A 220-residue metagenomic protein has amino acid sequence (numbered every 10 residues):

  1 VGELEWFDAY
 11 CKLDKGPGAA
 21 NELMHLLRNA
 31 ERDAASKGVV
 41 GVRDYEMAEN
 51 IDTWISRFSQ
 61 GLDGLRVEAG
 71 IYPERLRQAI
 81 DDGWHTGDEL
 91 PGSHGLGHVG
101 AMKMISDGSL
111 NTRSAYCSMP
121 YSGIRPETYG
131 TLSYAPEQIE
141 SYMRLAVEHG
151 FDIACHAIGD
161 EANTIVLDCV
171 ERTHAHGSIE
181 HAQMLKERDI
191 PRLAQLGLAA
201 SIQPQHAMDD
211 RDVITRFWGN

Functional and structural regions predicted by a protein language model:
V1-G70, S93-V147: Catalytic pocket of metal/acid-base enzymes, prominently hydrolases
V40-D44, D152-A157, G177-E180: Short catalytic-loop micro-motif centered on adjacent basic/acidic residues
V42, A48-I51, I158-T164, M184-E187 (+1 more regions): Active-site environment of divalent metal-dependent phosphoester hydrolases
W54-F58, A79-H85, N163-H174: Distinct, well-ordered alpha-helical segments
S59-R66, G87-G95, A146-H149, E171-G177 (+1 more regions): Secondary-structure transition/capping motifs at alpha-helix termini and the adjoining loop/turn into the next element
L110-R113, F151-D160, I202-P204: Short acidic/histidine-rich active-site segments
G130-R172: Long hydrophobic segments that form regular secondary structure
M184-N220: Active-site-adjacent C-terminal substructures of enzyme catalytic domains
